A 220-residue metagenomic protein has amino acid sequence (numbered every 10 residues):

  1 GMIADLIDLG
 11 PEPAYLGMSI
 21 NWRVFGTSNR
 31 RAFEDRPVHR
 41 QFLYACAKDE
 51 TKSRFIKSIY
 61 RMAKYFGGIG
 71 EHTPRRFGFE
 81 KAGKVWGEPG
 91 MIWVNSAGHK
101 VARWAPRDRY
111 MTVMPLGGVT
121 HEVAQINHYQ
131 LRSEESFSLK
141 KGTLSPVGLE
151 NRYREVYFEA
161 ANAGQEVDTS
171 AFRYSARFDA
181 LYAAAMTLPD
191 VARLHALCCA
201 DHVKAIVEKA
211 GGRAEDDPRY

Functional and structural regions predicted by a protein language model:
M2-R219: Catalytic-site signature of metal-activated, phosphate-bearing donor transferases, centered on the GT-A/GT-A-like
